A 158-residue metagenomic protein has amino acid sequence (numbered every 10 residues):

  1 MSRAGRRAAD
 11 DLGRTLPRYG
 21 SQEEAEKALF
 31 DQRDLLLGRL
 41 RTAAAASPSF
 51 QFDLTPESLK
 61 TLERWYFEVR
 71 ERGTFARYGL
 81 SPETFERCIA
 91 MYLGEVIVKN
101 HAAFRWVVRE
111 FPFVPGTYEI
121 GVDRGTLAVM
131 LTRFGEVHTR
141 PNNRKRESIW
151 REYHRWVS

Functional and structural regions predicted by a protein language model:
M1-A8, A44-S47, F85, V107-F111 (+1 more regions): Acidic, serine/threonine-rich, charge-biased low-complexity segments in large eukaryotic scaffold/adaptor proteins
S2-T84: N-terminal low-complexity, intrinsically disordered segments
G38, G73-T74, N100, V114 (+2 more regions): Amphipathic alpha-helical interaction segments
Y66-V69, V96, N100-H101, H138-P141 (+1 more regions): Generic structural signal for hydrophobic core residues of well-folded globular domains
G79-G125: Amphipathic, interaction-prone secondary-structure segments
T117-S158: A recognition module on extended beta-rich or small alphabeta surfaces enriched in W/G with H and D/E
